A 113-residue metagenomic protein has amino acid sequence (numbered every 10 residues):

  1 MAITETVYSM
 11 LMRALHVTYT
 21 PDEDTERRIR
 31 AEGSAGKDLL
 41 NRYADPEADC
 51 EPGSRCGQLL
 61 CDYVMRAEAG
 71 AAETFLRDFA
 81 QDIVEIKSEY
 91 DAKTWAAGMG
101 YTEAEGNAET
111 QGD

Functional and structural regions predicted by a protein language model:
M1-T18, Q111-D113: Short, intrinsically disordered N-terminal pre-domain segments
A2-T6, D24, C50: Short coil/turn linker and secondary-structure boundary residues
L11, L15, L39-L40, L59-L60 (+1 more regions): Generic detector of leucine side chains in alpha-helical contexts
T20, D24, E51-D113: Short loop/turn elements at secondary-structure junctions
D22-P46, G57-M65: Amphipathic alpha-helical segments that form the core helices of the histone-fold
